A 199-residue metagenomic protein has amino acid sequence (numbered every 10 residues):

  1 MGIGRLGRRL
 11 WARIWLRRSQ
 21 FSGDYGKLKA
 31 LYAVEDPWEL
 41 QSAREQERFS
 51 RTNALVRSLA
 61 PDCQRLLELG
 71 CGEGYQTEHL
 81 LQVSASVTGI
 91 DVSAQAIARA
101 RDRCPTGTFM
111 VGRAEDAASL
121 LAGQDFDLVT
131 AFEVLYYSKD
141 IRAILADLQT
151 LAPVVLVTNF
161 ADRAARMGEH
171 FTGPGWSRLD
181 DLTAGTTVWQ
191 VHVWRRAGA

Functional and structural regions predicted by a protein language model:
M1-S58, R166: Conserved class I S-adenosyl-L-methionine
E73-S84: Conserved SAM-binding loop of SAM-dependent methyltransferases across substrates and taxa, primarily the Class I
V87-D91: Conserved SAM-binding motif I beta-strand of class I
S93-Q95: Conserved SAM/SAH-binding beta-strand->alpha-helix loop
A100-R101: Conserved SAM-binding loop
P105-D116: Conserved SAM-binding strand-loop segment of SAM-dependent methyltransferases
T130: A conserved beta-strand element that flanks and buttresses the S-adenosyl-L-methionine
A152-D162: Conserved beta-strand signature within the Rossmann-like core of class I S-adenosyl-L-methionine
